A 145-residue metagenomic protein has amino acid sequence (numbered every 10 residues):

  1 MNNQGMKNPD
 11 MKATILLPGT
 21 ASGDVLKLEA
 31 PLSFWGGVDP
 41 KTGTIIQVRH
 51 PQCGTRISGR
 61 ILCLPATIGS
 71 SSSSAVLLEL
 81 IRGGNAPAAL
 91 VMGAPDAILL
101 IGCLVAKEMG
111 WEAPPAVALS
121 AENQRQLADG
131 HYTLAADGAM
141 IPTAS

Functional and structural regions predicted by a protein language model:
N2-K27: Polybasic, low-complexity association/targeting segments
T14-L17, L26-A136: Feature captures the catalytic cores and cofactor-binding loops of soluble hydro-lyases/lyases that act on carboxylate
D137-S145: Phosphate/diphosphate-binding glycine-rich loops and adjacent basic-rich segments that engage nucleotide
